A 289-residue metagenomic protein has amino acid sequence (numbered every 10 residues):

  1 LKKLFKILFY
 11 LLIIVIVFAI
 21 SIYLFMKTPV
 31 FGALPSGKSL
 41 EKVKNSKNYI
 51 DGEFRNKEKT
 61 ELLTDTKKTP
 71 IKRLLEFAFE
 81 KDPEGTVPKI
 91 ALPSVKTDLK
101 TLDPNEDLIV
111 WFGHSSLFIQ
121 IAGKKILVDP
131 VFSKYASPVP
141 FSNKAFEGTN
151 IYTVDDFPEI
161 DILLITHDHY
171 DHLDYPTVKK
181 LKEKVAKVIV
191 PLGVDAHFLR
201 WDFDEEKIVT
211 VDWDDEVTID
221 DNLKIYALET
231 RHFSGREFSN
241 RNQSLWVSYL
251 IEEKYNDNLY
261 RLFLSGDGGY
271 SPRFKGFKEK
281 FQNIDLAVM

Functional and structural regions predicted by a protein language model:
K2-N143, E252-S265, D285-L286: Metallo-beta-lactamase
E84-P104, V190-L259: Metallo-beta-lactamase
P104, F112-H114, F157-P158, I165 (+1 more regions): Extracytoplasmic
L127-D129, E159-D168, I189-P191, T210 (+2 more regions): Active-site neighborhood of phospho(di)ester-bond hydrolases with catalytic His/Asp-centered motifs
F132-T149, F233-R241: Acidic/histidine-rich helix-loop elements that form or flank divalent-metal/phosphate-binding sites at the catalytic
F141-I189, Q282-V288: Active-site metal-binding motif and surrounding structural segment of the metallo-beta-lactamase
H172, A196-R200, R273: Phosphate- and divalent-cation-binding pockets in alpha/beta enzyme and binding domains that engage nucleotide-derived
P176, F233-M289: Active-site-proximal loop/helix segments of hydrolase catalytic cores
